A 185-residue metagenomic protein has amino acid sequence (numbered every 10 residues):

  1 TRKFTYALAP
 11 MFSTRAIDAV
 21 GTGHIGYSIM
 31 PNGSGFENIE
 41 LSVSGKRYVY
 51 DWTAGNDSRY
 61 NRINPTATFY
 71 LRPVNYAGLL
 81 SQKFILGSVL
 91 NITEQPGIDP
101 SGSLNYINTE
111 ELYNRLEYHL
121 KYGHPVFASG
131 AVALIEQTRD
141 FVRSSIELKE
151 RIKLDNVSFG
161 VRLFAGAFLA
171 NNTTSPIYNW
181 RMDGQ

Functional and structural regions predicted by a protein language model:
T1-F12, V89-L90: Interface/linker segment at the passenger-translocator junction of Type V secretion outer-membrane proteins
R2-K3, A16-G23: Outer-membrane beta-barrel translocator/receptor signature
T14-R15, I29-P31: Outer-membrane beta-barrel pore proteins
G21-G26, N38-Q185: C-terminal outer-membrane beta-barrel translocator/porin domains of Gram-negative envelope proteins and their
S34-F36: Long, low-complexity intrinsically disordered regions with PEST-like composition
